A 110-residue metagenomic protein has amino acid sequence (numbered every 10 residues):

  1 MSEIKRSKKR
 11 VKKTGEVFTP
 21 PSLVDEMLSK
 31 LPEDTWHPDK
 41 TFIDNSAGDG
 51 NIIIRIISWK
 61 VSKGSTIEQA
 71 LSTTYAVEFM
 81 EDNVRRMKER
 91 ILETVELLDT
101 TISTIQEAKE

Functional and structural regions predicted by a protein language model:
M1-E110: SAM-dependent methyltransferase catalytic region
